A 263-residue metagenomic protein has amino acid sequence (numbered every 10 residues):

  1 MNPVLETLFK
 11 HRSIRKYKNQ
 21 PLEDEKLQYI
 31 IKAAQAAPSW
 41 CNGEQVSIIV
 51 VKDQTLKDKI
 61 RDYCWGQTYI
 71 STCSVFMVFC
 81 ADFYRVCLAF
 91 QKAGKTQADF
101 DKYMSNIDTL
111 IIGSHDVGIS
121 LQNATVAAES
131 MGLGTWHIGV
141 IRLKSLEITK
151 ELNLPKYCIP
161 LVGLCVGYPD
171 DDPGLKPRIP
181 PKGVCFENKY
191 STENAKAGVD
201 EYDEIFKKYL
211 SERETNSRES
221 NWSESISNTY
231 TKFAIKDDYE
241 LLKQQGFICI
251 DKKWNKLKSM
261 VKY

Functional and structural regions predicted by a protein language model:
M1-Y263: Acidic, surface-exposed loops and disordered segments
